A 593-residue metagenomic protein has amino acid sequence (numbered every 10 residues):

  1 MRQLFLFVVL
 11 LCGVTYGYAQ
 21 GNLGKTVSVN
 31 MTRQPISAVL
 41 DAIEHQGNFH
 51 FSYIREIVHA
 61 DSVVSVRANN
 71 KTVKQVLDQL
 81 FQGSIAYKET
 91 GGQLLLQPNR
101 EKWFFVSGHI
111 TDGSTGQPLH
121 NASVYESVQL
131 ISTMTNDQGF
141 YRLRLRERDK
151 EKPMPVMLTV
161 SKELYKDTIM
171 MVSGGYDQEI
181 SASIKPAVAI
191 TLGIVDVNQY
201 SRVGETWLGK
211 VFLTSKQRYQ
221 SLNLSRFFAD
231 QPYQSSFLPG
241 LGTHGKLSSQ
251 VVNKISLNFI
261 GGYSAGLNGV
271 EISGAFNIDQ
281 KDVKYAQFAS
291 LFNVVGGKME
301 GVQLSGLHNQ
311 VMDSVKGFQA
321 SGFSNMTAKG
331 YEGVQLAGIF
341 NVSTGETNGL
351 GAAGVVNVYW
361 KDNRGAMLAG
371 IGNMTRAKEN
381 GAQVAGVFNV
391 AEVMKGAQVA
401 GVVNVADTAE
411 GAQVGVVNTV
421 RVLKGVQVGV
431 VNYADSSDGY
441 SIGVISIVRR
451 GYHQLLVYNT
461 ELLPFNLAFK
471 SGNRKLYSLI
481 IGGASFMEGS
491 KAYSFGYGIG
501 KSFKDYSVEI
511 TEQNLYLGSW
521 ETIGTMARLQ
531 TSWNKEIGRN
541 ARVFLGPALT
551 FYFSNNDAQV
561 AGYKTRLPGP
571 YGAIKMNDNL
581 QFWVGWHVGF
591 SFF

Functional and structural regions predicted by a protein language model:
Q20-A42, Y53-L77, P98-R100: Short acidic/polar beta-strand-loop edge motifs in secreted extracellular and Gram-negative envelope-associated
F81-A86, K150-V172, P186-V188: A short, solvent-exposed loop/turn motif at the edges and junctions of modular extracellular/periplasmic domains
G92-E101, G174-Q199: Extracellular beta-sheet/turn segments enriched in Thr/Pro/Gly and aliphatic residues
H109-H120: Structural motif
Q129-R144: Short, acidic Ser/Thr/Gly-rich low-complexity loop/linker segments typical of extracellular and cell-surface proteins
L257-F259, V416, V428-V430, V444 (+7 more regions): Residues on the lipid-exposed face of transmembrane beta-strands in outer-membrane beta-barrel proteins
G261-Y263, F276-I278, F292-V294, H308-Q310 (+15 more regions): Transmembrane beta-strands of outer-membrane beta-barrel pores
D435-D438, R474-L476, L529-F593: Predominantly the C-terminal beta-signal and adjacent terminal strand-loop region of outer-membrane beta-barrel
